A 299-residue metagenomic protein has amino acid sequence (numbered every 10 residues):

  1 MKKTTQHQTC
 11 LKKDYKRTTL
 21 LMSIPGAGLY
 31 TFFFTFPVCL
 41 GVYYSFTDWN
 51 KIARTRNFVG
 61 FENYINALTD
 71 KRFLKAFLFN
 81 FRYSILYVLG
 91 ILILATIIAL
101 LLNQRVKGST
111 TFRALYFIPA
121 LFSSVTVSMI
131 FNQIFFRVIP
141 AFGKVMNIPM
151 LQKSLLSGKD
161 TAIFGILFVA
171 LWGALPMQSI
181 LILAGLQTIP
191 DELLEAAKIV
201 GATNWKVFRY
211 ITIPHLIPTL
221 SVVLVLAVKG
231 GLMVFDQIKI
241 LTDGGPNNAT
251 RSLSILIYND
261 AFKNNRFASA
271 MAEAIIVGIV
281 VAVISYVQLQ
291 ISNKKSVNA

Functional and structural regions predicted by a protein language model:
M1-D14: Short, Lys/Arg-rich, polar N-terminal cytosolic tail immediately upstream of the first transmembrane signal-anchor
L11-A299: A structural signal for multi-pass alpha-helical bundles of membrane permease subunits that mediate small-molecule
